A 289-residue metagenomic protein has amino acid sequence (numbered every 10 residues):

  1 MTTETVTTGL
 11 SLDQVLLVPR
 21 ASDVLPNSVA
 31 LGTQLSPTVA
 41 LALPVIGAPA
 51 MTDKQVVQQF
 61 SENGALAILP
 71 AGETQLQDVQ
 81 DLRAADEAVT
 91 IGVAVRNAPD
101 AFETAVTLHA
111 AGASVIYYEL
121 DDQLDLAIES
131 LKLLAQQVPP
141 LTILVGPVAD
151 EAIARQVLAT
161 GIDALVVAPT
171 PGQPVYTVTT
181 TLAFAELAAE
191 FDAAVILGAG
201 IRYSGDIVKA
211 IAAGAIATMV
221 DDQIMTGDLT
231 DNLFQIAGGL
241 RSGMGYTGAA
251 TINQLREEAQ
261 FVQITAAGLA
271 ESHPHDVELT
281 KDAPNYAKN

Functional and structural regions predicted by a protein language model:
M1-L82, T226-N289: N-terminal capping/small domains of soluble enzymes
T2, D53-L66, E73-G198, R202-I224: Alpha/beta enzyme core
